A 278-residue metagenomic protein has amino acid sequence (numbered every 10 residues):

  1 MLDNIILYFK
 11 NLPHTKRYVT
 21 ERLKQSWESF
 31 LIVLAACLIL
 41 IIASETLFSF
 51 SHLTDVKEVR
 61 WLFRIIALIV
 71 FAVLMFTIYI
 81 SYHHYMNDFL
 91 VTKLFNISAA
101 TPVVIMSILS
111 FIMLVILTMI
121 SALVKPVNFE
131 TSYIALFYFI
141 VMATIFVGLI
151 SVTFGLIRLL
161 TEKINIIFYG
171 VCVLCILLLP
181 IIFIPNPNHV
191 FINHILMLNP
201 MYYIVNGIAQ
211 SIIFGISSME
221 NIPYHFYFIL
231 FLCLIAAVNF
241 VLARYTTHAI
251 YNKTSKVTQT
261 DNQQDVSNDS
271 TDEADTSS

Functional and structural regions predicted by a protein language model:
M1-I32: Aromatic- and glycine-rich beta-strand/loop motifs that create alpha-glucan
L2-L7, T20, T46-T54, Y227-S278: Junction motif at the cytosolic side of a transmembrane helix
K24-F50, R64-L74, L174-L177, F231-V238: Hydrophobic alpha-helical transmembrane segments of multi-pass membrane transport/permease proteins
A43-S44, V59-L123: Hydrophobic alpha-helical transmembrane segments of multi-pass membrane transport proteins
S49-I66, A122-L136: Membrane-interface helix-capping segments at transmembrane helix termini in multi-pass transporters
E58-L62, S218-L234: A membrane-interface signal for the N-terminal entry of alpha-helical transmembrane segments
V104-N165: Alpha-helical transmembrane segments and their short interhelical loops
K163-L198: Transmembrane helix segments
